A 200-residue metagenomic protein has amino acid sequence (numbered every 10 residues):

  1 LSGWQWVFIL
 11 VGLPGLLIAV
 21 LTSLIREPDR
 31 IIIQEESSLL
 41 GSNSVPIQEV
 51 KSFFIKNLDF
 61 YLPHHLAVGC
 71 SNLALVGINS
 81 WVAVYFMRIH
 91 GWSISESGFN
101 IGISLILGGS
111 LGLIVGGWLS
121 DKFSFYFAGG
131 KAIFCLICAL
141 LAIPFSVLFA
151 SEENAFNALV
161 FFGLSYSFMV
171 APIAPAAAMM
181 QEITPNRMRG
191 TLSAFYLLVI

Functional and structural regions predicted by a protein language model:
L1-E27: Helix-loop-helix hairpin linking two adjacent transmembrane segments in secondary transporters
D29-H65, I89: Juxtamembrane intracellular "pre-TM" segments in multi-pass secondary transporters
N57-H65, A155-L159, G190: Primarily residues marking transmembrane-helix entry/exit sites
N57-I114, M169-A177: Extracytoplasmic gate region of multi-pass secondary transporters
I94-G98, N186-Y196: Loop-to-transmembrane helix entry/capping segments in MFS-fold secondary transporters and related SLC/MFSD carriers
L113-A128: Helix-to-loop junctions at the C-terminal end of transmembrane segments in multipass secondary transporters
S124-Y126, M180-R189: Paired intracellular helix-loop junctions of major facilitator superfamily
A128-A176: C-terminal transmembrane helical hairpin of 12-TM major facilitator-type secondary transporters
